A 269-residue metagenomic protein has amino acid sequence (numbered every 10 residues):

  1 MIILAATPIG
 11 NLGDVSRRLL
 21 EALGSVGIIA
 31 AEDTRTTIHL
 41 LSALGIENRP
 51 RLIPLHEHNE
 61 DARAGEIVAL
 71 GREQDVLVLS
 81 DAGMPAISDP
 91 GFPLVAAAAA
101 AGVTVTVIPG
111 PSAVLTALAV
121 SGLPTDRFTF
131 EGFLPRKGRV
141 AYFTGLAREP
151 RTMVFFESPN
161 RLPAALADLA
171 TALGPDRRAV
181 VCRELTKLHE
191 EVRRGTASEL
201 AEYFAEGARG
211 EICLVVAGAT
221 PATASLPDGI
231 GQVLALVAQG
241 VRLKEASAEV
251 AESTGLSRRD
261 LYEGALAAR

Functional and structural regions predicted by a protein language model:
M1-A5, R72-S80, F128, R151-F155 (+1 more regions): Generic beta-sheet signal
M1-E57: Glycine-rich, flexible N-terminal cofactor/catalytic loop recognition
L23-I29, G102-V105, T152-M153: Short active-site oxyanion
A31, S80, V107-G110, F155 (+1 more regions): General beta-strand structural signal in soluble alpha/beta enzymes
I53-D61, F133-K137: Conserved helicase motor
A64-R72, G145, A205: Short amphipathic alpha-helix with an adjacent loop that forms part of the alpha/beta core around
D75, T152, F156-R269: A contiguous loop/helix-start segment that scaffolds small-molecule binding in enzyme catalytic cores
P93-E149: Class I SAM-dependent methyltransferase SAM-binding "motif I" and its flanking Rossmann-like core
